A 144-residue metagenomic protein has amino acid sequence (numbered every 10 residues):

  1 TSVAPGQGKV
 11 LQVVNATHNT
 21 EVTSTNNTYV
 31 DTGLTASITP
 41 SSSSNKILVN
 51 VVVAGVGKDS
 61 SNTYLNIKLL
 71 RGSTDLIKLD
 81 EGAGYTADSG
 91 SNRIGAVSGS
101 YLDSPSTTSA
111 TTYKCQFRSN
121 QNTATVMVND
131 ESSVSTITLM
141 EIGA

Functional and structural regions predicted by a protein language model:
T1-E21, A144: Glycine-rich, low-complexity segments
T23, T28, P40-A110, K114-A144: Terminal beta-strand-rich extracellular "head" domains that mediate receptor/glycan or other ligand binding
V30-T32: Short, solvent-exposed loop/turn segments enriched in Ser/Thr/Gly
L34-A36: Extended, low-complexity regulatory regions
